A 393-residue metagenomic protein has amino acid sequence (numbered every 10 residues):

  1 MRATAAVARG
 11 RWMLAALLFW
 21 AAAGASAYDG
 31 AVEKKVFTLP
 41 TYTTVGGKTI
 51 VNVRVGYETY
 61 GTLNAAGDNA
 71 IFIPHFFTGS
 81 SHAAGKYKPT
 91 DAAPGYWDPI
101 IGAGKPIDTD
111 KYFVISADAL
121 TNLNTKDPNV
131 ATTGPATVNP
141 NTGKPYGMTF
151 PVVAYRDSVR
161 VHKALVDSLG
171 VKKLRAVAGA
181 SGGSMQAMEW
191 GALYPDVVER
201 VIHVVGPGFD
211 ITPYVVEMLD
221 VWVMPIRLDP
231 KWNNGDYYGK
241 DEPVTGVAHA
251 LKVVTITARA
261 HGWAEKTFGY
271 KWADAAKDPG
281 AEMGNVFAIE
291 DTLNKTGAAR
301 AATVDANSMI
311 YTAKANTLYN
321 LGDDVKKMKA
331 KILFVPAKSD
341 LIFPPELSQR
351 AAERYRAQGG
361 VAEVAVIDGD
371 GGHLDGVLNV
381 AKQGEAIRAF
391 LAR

Functional and structural regions predicted by a protein language model:
A25-I73, S81-Y87: Catalytic-loop region of hydrolases
E58-V138: N-terminal cap/lid subdomain of alpha/beta-hydrolase-fold enzymes
N141-T149, R156-R175: Conserved acidic catalytic loop of the alpha/beta-hydrolase fold
K173-V215: Conserved hydrolase catalytic core segment
V197, H203-A299: Alpha/beta-hydrolase-fold enzymes
M328, F334-P336, D340: Short beta-strand/loop motif that positions the catalytic acidic residue of the alpha/beta-hydrolase fold
L341-L347: Conserved alpha/beta-hydrolase "acid-adjacent" motif
Q358-R393: Catalytic active-site module of serine/aspartate enzymes centered on a nucleophile-bearing elbow/loop
